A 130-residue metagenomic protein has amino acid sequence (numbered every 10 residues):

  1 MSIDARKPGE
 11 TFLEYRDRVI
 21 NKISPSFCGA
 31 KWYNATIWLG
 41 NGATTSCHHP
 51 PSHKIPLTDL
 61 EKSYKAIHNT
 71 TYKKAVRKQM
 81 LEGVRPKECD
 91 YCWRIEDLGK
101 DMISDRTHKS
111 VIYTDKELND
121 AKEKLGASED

Functional and structural regions predicted by a protein language model:
S2-H108: Accessory C-terminal segments flanking Radical SAM cores
I95-L98, L118-D130: Conserved glycine-rich "GG(E/T)P / GGGxP" loop and the immediately following alpha-helix in the radical SAM core
D105-E123: Low-complexity, intrinsically disordered short segments enriched for Gly/Pro and polybasic residues
